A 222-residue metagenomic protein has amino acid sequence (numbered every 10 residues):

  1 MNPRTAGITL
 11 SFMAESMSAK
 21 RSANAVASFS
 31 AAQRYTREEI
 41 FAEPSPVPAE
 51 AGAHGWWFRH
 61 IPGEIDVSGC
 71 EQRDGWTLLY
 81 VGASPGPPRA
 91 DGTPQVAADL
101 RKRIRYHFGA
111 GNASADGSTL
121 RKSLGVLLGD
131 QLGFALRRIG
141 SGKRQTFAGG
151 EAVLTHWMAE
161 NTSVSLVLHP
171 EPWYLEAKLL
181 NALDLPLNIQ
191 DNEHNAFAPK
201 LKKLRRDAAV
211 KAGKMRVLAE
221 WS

Functional and structural regions predicted by a protein language model:
N2-V153, W157, T162-S222: GIY-YIG nuclease catalytic motif and its immediate N-terminal context
